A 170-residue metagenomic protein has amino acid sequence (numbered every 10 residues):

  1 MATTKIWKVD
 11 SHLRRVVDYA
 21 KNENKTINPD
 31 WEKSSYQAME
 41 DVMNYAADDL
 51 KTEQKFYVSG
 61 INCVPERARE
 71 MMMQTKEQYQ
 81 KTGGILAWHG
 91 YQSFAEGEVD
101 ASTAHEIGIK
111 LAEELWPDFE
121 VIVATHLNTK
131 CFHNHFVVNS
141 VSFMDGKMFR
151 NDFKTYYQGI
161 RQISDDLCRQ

Functional and structural regions predicted by a protein language model:
M1-Q170: N-terminal nicking endonuclease/strand-transfer module with a His-rich metal-binding environment and a catalytic Tyr
